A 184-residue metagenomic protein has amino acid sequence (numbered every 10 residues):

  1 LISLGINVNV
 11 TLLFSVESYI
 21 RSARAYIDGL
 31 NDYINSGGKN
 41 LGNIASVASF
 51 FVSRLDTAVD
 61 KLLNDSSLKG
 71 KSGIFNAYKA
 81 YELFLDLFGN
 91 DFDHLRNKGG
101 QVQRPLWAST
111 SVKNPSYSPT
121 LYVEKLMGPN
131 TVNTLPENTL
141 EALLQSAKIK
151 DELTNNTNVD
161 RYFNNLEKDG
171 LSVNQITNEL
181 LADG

Functional and structural regions predicted by a protein language model:
L1: The catalytic core of metal-dependent phosphodiesterases that act on cyclic dinucleotides
L4-N138: Catalytic alpha/beta core domains of metabolic enzymes, predominantly
G99-G184: Flexible, acidic glycine-rich loops studded with aromatic residues
